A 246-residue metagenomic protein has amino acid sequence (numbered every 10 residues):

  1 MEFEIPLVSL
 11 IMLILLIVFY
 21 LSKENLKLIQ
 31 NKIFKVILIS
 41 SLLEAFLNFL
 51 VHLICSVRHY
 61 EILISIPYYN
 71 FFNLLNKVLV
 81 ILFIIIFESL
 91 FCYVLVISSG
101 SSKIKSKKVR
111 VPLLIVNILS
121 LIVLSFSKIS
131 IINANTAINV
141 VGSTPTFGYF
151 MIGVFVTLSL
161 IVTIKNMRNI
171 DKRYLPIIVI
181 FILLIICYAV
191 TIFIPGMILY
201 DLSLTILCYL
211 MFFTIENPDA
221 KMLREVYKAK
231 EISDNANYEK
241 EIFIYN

Functional and structural regions predicted by a protein language model:
M1-I11, V116, S120-V162, T191-F193 (+1 more regions): Extracellular-loop-to-transmembrane junctions of the mid-late helices
E4-N25, I29-C92, R110-K128, I177-I192: Hydrophobic alpha-helical transmembrane segments of multi-pass membrane proteins
L15-L21, S89-Y93, S127, Y149-D171: Alpha-helical transmembrane segments in multipass membrane proteins, preferentially the mid-helix core
S65-K77, N135-F147, L199-L204: Non-cytosolic membrane-interface motifs at loop->transmembrane helix junctions
E88-I104: Class A GPCR helix-loop hinge within the 7TM core
S106-V109, I138-T146, I161-I182, K240: Membrane-helix boundary/juxtamembrane motif in polytopic membrane proteins
R168-V226: Interfacial "cap-and-anchor" motif at the non-cytosolic start of specific transmembrane alpha-helices
A229-N246: Primarily the dimerization/phosphotransfer
